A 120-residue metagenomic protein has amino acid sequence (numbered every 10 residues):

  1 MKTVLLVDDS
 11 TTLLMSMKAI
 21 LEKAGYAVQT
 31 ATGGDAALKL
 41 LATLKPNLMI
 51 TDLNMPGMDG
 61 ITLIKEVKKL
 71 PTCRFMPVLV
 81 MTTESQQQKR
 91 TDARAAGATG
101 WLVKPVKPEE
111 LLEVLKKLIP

Functional and structural regions predicted by a protein language model:
M15-K23: Charged docking surfaces used in two-component/phosphorelay signaling
G25-T32, L40, L102: Short hydrophobic/Thr-rich beta-strand motif most characteristic of the beta2 strand and flanking loop of CheY-like
L44-I50: Active-site beta3 strand of CheY-like receiver
M55: Receiver (REC) domain active-site loop signature in two-component systems and cognate sites in sensor histidine kinases
T99: Short, glycine/charged-rich "phosphate-handling" switch motifs in NTP-dependent and phosphotransfer domains
V106-L115: C-terminal output helix
